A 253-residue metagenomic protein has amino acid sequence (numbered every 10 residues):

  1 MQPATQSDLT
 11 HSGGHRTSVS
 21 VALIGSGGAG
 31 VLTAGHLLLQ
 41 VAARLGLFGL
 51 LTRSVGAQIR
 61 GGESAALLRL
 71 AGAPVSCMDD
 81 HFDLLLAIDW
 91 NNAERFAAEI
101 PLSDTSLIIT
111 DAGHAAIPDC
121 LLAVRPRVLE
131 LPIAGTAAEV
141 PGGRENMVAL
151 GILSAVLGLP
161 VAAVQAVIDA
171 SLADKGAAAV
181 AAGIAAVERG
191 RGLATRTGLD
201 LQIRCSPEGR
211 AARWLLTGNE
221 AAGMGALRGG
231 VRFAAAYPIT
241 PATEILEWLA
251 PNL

Functional and structural regions predicted by a protein language model:
M1-A235: Active-site cofactor/cluster-binding pocket
Q6, P241-E244: A generic alpha-helix propensity feature with a strong bias for hydrophobic helices
R53, P238, L249: Active-site proximal loops enriched in glycine and acidic residues that flank catalytic Cys/His/Asp and coordinate
Q58-I59, A242-T243, A250: Short secondary-structure capping/turn micro-motifs that flank functional sites
H114, I239-A242: Short glycine-enriched loops at secondary-structure junctions
R232, L246-L253: Glycine-rich phosphate/ribose-binding loops and adjacent secondary-structure elements that form binding surfaces
